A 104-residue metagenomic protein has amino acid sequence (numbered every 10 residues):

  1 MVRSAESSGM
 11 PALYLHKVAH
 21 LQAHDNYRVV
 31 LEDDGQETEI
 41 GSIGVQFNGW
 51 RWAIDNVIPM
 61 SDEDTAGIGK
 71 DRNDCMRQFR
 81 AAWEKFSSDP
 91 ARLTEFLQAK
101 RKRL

Functional and structural regions predicted by a protein language model:
M1-R51, L104: Short N-terminal "domain-start" leader segments that mark the transition from disordered tails or signal peptides into
H20, Q36, P59-S61, D74: Generic "edge-of-domain/loop-turn" microfeature
I40, A66-I68: Well-ordered beta-strand positions in beta-sheet-rich domains
G44-T65: Short aromatic-glycine-(Arg/Gly/Cys) micro-motifs in beta-strand/loop hairpins
K70-S87: A short, charged, amphipathic alpha-helix used as a generic interaction element across diverse proteins
S88-L104: Intrinsically disordered, low-complexity charged/polar segments
